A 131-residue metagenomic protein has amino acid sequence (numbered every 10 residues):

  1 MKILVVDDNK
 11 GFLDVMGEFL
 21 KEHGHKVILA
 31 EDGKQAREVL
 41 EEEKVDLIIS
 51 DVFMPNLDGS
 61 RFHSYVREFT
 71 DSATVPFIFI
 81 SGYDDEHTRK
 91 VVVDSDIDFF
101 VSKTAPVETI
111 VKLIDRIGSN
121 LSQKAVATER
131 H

Functional and structural regions predicted by a protein language model:
K10-I28: Two-component/phosphorelay signaling modules centered on CheY-like receiver
E41-E43, R67-T74, S95: Conserved phosphotransfer cores of two-component systems
E43-I49: Active-site beta3 strand of CheY-like receiver
M54: Receiver (REC) domain active-site loop signature in two-component systems and cognate sites in sensor histidine kinases
H87, A105-I114: C-terminal output helix
D115-H131: The C-terminal output helix
